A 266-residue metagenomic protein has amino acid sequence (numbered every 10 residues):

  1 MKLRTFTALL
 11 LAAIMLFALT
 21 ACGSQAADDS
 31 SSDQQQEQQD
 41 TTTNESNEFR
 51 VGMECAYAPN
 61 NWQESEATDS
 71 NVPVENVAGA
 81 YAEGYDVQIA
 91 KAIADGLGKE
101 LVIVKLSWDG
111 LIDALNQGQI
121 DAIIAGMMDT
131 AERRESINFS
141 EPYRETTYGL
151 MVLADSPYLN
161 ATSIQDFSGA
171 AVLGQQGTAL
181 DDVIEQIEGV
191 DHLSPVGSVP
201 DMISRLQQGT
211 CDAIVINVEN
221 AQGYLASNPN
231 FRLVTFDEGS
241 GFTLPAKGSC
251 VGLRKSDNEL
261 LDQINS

Functional and structural regions predicted by a protein language model:
F17-A21: C-terminal motif of bacterial Sec signal peptides marking the signal peptidase cleavage site
G23, V87-G96, D155-Y158, G169-A171 (+2 more regions): Extended ligand-binding regions for polar small-molecule ligands
Q36-Q38, T42-M127, E135: Extracytoplasmic small-molecule ligand-binding "clamshell" domains of the periplasmic binding protein/Venus flytrap
N61-N76, A90-G98, A179-S198, I203 (+1 more regions): Ligand-binding cleft/hinge of the Venus flytrap
Y81-A82, E100-S107, G174, D191-S198 (+1 more regions): Short beta-strand-to-loop elements that line the ligand-binding cleft of bilobed periplasmic-binding protein-like
K99, M128-D129, E135, F139-D182 (+1 more regions): A conserved helix-loop-strand patch within extracytoplasmic ligand-binding domains of the periplasmic binding
D109-G110, G126-S136, V183-Q186, P200 (+2 more regions): A ligand-binding cleft/hinge motif common to bilobed small-molecule-binding domains
R144-A154, V218, A226-N265: Periplasmic-binding protein-like
